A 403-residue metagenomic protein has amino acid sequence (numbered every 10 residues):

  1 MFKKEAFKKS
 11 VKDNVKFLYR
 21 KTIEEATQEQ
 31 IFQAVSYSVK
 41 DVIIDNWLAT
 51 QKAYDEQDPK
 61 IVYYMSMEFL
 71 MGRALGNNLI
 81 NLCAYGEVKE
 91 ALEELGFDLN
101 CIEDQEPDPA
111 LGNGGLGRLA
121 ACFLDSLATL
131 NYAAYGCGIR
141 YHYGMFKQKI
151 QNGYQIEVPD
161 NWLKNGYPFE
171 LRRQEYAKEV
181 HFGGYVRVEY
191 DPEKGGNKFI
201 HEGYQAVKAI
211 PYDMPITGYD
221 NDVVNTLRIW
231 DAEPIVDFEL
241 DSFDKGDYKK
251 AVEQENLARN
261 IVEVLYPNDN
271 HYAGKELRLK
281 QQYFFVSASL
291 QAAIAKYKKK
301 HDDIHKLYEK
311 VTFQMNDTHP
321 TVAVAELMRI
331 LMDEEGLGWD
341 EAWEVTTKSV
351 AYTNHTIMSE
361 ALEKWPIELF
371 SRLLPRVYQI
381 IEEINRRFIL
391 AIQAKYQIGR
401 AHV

Functional and structural regions predicted by a protein language model:
M1-R400: A conserved ligand/cofactor-binding region detector
